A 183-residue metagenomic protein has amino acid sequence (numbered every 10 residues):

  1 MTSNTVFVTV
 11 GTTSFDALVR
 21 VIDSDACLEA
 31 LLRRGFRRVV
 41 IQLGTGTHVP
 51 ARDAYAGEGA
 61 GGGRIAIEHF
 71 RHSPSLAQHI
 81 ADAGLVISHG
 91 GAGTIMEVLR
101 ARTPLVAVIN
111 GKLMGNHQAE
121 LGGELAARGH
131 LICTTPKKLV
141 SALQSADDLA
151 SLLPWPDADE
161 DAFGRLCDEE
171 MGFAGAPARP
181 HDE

Functional and structural regions predicted by a protein language model:
T2-D82: Donor-nucleotide binding loops and adjacent catalytic segments primarily of GT-B fold Leloir glycosyltransferases
G35, I65, A101-R102, R128-G129: Short, structured coil segments at secondary-structure junctions
E68-R71, L131-A142: Short acidic-hydrophobic, aromatic-tinged amphipathic segments that line or gate anion-handling sites
L76-G115: A donor-sugar binding/catalytic signature common to diverse glycosyltransferases and related nucleotide-sugar
H79-D82, S141-A146: CheY-like receiver
A101-L105, E124, D148-L149: Acidic/polar active-site rim loop that often engages polyanionic ligands
N110-C133: Active-site-proximal loop->helix
A146-E183: C-terminal amphipathic helix plus adjacent low-complexity, charged tail appended to glycosyltransferase catalytic
